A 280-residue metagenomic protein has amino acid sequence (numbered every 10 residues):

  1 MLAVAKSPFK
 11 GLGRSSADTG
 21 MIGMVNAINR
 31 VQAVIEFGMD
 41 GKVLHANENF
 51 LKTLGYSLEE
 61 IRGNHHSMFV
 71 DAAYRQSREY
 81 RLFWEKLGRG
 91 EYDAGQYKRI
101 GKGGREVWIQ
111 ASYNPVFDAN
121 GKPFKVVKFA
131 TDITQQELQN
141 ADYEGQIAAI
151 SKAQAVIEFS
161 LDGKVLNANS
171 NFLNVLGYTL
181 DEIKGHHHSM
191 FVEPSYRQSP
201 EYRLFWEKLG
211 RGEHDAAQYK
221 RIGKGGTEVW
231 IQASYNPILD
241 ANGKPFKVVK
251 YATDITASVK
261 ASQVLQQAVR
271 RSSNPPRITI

Functional and structural regions predicted by a protein language model:
V4-K10, K122-D132, K244-D254: PAS-family sensory domains
R14-I22, E137-A148, V259-R271: Sensory-domain boundary/capping and coupling elements
G23, H65, A73-R105, K184-H187 (+1 more regions): Terminal output helix/cap of sensory domains in signal transduction proteins
V34-F37, A149, V156-F159, N167 (+1 more regions): Core hydrophobic beta-sheet residues of small sensory/regulatory alpha/beta domains, primarily PAS-family
G41-L44, G163-L166: Conserved hydrophobic beta-strand signature of PAS-family and PAS-like sensory domains
F50-I61, F172-I183: PAS/PAS-like sensory domain cap-loop motif
A111-Y113, A130, A233-Y235, A252: Sensory-domain boundary capping and coupling elements
A119, F129, I133-Q136, A241 (+1 more regions): Sensory-module boundary signal marking interfaces of small helical input modules and downstream signaling cores
